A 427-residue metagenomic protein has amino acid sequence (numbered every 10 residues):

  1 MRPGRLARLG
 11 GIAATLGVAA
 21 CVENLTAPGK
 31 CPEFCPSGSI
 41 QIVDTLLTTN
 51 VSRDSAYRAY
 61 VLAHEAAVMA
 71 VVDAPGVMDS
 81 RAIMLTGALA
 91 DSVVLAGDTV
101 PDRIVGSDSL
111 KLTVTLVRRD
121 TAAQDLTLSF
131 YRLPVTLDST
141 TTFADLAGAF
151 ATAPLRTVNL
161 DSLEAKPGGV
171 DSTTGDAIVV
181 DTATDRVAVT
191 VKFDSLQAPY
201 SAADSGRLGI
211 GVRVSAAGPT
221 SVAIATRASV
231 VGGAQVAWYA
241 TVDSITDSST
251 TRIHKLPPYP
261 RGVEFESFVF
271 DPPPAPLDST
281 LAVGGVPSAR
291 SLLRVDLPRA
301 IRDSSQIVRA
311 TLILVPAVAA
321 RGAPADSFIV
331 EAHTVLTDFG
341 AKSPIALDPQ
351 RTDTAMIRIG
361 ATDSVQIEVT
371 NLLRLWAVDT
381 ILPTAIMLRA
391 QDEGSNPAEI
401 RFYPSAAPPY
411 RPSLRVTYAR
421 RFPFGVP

Functional and structural regions predicted by a protein language model:
R2-G11, C21-P427: Secreted, disulfide-rich extracellular signaling modules
